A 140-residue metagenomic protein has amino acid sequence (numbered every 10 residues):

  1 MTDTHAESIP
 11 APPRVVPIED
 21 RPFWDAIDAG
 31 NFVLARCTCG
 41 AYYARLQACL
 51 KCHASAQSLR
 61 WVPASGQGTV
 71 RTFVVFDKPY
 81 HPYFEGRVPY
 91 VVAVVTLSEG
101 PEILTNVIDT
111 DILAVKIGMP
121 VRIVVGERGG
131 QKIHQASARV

Functional and structural regions predicted by a protein language model:
M1-V33, Q131, R139-V140: A broadly conserved sequence feature marking short terminus-proximal activation segments in nucleic acid-centric
H5, G100, L104-V140: Well-ordered alpha/beta subsegment
I9-P10, R14-P22, S55-H81: Short microdomains enriched in Cys/His and/or Lys/Arg
F23, R45, R60-W61, A93 (+1 more regions): Short, conserved secondary-structure segments in the cores of folded domains
D28-Q67: Cys/His-rich short segments
L34, Q67-V70, L104, P120-R122: Conserved beta-strand residues within beta-sheet cores
S65, Y90-V92, P120, I133: Broad gene-expression machinery/nucleic-acid interaction feature
V70-I108: Glycine-rich active-site loops that engage anionic ligands at enzyme catalytic sites
